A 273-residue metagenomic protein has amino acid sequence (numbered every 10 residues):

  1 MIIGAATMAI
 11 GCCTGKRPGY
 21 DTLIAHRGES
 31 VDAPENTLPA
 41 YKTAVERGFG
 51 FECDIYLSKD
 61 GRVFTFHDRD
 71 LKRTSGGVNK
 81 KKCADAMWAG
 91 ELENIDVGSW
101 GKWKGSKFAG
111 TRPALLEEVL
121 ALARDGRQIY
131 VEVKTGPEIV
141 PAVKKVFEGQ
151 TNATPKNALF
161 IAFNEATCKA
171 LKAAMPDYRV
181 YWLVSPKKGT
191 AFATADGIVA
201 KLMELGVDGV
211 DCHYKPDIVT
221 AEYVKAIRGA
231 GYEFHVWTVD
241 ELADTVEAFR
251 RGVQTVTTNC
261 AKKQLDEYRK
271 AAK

Functional and structural regions predicted by a protein language model:
M1-A5: Sec-dependent N-terminal signal peptides
T7-K273: Phosphate-group recognition and catalysis centered on beta-loop-alpha active-site segments
